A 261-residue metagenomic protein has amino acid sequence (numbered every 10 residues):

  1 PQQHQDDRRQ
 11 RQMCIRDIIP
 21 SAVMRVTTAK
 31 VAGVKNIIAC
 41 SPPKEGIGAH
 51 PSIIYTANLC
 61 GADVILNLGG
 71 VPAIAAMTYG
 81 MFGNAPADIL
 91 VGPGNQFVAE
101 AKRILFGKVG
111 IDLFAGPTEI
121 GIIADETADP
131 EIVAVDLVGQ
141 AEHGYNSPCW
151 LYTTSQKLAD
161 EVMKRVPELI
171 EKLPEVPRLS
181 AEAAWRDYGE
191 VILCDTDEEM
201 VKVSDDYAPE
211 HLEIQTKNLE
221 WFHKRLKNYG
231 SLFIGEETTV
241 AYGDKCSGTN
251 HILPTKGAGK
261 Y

Functional and structural regions predicted by a protein language model:
Q2-R11, I15: Single conserved hydrophobic/aromatic residue that forms the stacking wall/gate of nucleotide- or nucleobase-binding
P20-G33, A134-Q140: Histidine-anchored nucleotide/phosphate-binding helix
K35-K44, C149-Q156, V162: Short internal beta-strands
K44-A49, L68-A76, L219: Short acidic loop-to-helix transition motifs that present clustered carboxylates
L59-P148: Conserved NAD(P)+-binding/catalytic subdomain of aldehyde/semialdehyde dehydrogenases
H143, L151-Y229: A glycine- and small/hydrophobic-rich beta-loop-beta segment that serves as a flexible "lid/hinge" or phosphate-binding
D206-Y261: C-terminal core of ALDH-fold dehydrogenases
